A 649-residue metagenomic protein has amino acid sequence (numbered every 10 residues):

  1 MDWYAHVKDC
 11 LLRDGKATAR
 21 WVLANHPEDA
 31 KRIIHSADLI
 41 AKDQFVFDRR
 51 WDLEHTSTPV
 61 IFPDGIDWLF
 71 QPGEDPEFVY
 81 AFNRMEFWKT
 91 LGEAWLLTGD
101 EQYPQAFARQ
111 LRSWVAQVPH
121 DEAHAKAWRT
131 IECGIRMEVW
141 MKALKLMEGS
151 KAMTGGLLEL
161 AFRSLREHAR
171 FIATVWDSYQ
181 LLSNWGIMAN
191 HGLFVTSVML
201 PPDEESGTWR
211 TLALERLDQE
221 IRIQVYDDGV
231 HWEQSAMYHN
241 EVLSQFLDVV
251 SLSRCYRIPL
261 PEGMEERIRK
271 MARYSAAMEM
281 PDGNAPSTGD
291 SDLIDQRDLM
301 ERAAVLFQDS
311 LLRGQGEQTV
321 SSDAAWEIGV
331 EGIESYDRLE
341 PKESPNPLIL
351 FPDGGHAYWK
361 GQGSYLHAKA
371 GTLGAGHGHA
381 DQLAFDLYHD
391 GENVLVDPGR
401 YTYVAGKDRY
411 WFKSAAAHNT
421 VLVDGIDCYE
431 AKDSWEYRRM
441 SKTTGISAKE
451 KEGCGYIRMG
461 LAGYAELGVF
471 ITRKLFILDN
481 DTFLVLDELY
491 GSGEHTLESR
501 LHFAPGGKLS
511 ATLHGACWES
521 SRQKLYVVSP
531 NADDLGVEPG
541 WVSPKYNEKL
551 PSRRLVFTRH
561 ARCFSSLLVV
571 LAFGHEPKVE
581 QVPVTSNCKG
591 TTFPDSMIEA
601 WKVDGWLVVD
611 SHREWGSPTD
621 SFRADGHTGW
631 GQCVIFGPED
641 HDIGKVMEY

Functional and structural regions predicted by a protein language model:
M1-D52: Extreme N-terminal leader/anchor segments
R49-T56, D75: Acidic, low-complexity proline/glycine-rich segments
V60-R269, E279: Aromatic-lined, polymer-binding surfaces characteristic of secreted/periplasmic polysaccharide-degrading enzymes
I66, M85, A285-P286, A357 (+9 more regions): A broad, low-specificity signal marking well-ordered, structured residues that form hydrophobic/aromatic
F70, K89, K360-G361, K369-T372 (+5 more regions): Pocket-edge structural micro-motifs
V79, Y358, F385, R473-L475: Short, surface-exposed beta-strand/loop micro-motifs that present aromatic residues
G134, S291-D292, D298, R313-T319 (+1 more regions): CBM-like, beta-strand-rich accessory domains located in the C-terminal region of large, secreted polysaccharide-active
V230-L395, R400, I446-K451, A561-R562 (+3 more regions): Carbohydrate-active enzyme catalytic cores, enriched for enzymes that act on polyanionic acidic polysaccharides
